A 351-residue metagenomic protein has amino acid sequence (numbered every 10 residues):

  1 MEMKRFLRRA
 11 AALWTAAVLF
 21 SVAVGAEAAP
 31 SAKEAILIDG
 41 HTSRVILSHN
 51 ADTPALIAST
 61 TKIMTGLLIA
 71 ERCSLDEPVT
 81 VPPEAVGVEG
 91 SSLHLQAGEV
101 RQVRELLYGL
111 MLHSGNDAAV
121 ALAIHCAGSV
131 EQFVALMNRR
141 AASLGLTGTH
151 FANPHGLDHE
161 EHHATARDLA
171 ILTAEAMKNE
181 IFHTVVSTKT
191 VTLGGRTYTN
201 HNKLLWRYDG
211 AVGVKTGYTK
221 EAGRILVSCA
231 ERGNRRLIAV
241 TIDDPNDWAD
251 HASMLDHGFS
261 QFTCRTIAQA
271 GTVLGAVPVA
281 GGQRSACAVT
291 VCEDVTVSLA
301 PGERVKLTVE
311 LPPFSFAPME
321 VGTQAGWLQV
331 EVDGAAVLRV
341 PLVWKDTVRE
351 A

Functional and structural regions predicted by a protein language model:
E2, S74, V81-P82, M111 (+4 more regions): Alpha-helix initiation/capping motif
E2-W14: Bacterial N-terminal signal peptides that target proteins for export
R5-F6, A17, D39, M319: Catalytic-site microenvironment of enzymes that process N-acetyl-hexosamine-containing cell-wall polysaccharides
R9-A10, I63, R232: Hydrophobic alpha-helical segments, especially transmembrane helices and their immediate juxtamembrane helical caps
L13-V22: Bacterial N-terminal signal peptides
G25-R167, I171-E180: Active-site-adjacent loops and short helices of periplasmic peptidoglycan-processing enzymes
T147, D158-A351: Domain-terminus/edge residues, biased toward the C-terminal soluble/receptor-binding domains of extracytoplasmic
